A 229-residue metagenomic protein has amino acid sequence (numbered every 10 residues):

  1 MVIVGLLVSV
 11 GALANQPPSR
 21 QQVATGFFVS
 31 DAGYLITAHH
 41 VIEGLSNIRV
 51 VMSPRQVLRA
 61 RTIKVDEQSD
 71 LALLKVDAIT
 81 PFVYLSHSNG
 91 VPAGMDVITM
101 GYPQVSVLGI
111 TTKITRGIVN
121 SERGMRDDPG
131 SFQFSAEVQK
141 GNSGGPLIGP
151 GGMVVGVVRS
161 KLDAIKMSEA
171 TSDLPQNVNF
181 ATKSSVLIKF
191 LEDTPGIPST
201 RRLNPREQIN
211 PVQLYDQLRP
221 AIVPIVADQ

Functional and structural regions predicted by a protein language model:
M1-S9: Bacterial N-terminal signal peptides
A14-S19, A60, F82, P103-V107 (+2 more regions): C-terminal cap/linker of serine protease catalytic domains
Q16, F82-G130, V138-N142, V158-E169: Flexible, gly/ser-rich surface segments that form the specificity/activation loops bordering the active-site cleft
P18, Q22-G26, L85, Q104 (+2 more regions): Gly/Ser-rich catalytic serine loop of serine hydrolases
V23, S30-G109, D128-S131, I197-N204: Conserved active-site neighborhood of the chymotrypsin/trypsin-like protease fold
F27, R59-R61, I98, I118 (+2 more regions): Residues located in well-ordered beta-strands
V29-D31, A38, I63-V65, E122 (+3 more regions): Residue-level recognition of beta-strand microenvironments
A32-G33, G94, L147-V154: A glycine-centered beta-loop-beta connector
